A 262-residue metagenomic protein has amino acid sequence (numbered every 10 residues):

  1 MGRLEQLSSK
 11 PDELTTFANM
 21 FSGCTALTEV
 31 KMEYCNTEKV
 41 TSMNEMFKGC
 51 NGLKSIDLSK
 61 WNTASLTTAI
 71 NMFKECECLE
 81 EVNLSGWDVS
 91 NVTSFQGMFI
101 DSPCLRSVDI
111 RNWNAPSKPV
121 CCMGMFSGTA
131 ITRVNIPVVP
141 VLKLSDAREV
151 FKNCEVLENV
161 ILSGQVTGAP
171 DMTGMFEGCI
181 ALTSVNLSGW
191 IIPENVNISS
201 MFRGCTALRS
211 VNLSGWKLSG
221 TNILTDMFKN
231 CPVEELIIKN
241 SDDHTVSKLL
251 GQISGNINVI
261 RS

Functional and structural regions predicted by a protein language model:
M1-T15, T25-T41, N51-T67, E77-T93 (+7 more regions): Structural signature of tandem-repeat unit edges
A18-N19, N44-E45, T67-N71, Q96-G97 (+5 more regions): Register-specific detector for alpha-helical tandem repeat solenoids, activating on a conserved position within each
D226-F228, T245-N256: Short, aromatic/basic amphipathic alpha-helical patches
